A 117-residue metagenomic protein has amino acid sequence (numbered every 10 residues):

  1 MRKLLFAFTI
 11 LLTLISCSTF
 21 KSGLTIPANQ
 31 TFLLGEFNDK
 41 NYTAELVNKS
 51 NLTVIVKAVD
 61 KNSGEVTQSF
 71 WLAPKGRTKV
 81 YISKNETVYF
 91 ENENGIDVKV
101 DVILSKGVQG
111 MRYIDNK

Functional and structural regions predicted by a protein language model:
L4-L14: Sec-dependent N-terminal signal peptides
P27-T31, G35-F37, P74-K75, N85: Tight coil/turn sites that cap or link beta-strands
K40-A44: Structural beta-strand segments of beta-rich domains
L46-S50, F90-N94, V102: Asparagine-centered strand-capping/turn motif at beta-strand->loop junctions
L52-Q68: Short, surface-exposed beta-strand/strand-loop-strand elements in extracellular ectodomains
V80-V98: Noncatalytic modules at the cell exterior or secretory-pathway interfaces, chiefly beta-strand-rich lectin/adhesion
N94-K117: C-terminal partner/receptor-binding element of secreted or periplasmic proteins
